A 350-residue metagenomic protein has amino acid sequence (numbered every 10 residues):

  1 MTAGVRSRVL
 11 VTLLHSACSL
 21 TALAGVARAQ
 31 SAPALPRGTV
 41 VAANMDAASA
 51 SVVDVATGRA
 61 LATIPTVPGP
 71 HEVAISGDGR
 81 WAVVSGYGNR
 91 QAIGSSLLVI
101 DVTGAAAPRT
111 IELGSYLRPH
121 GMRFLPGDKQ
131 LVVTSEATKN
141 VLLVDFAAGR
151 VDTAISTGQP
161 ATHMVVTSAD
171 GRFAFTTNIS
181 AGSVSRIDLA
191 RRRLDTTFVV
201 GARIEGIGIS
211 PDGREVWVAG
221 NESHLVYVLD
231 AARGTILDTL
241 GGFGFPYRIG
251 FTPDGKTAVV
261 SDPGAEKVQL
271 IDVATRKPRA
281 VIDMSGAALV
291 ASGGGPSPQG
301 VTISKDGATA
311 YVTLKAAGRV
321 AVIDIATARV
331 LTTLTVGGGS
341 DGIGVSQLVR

Functional and structural regions predicted by a protein language model:
M1-S7: N-terminal secretory signal peptides that target proteins for export/translocation
S7-V9, S16, A29: Hydrophobic alpha-helical segments, especially transmembrane helices and their immediate juxtamembrane helical caps
V9-V11, L189: Sequence-pattern detector for short linear motifs and compositional/periodic biases rather than a specific fold
V11-A24: Bacterial N-terminal signal peptides
A27-R350: Predominantly soluble domains enriched in secretory-pathway, periplasmic, or organellar proteins
